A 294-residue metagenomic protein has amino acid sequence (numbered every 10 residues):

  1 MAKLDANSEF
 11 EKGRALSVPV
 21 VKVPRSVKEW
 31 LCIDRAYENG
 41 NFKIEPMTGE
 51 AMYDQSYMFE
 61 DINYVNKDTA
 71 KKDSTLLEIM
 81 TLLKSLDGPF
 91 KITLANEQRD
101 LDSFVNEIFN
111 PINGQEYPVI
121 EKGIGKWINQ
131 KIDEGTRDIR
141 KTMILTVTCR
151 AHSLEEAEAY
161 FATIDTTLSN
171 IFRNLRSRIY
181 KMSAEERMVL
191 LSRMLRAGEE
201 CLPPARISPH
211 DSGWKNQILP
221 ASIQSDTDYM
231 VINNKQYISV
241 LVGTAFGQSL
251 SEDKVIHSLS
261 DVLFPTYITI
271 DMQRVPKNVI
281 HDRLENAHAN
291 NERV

Functional and structural regions predicted by a protein language model:
M1-V294: Extended, folded cores of ATP/NTP-driven motor/assembly subunits in large transport and secretion machines
